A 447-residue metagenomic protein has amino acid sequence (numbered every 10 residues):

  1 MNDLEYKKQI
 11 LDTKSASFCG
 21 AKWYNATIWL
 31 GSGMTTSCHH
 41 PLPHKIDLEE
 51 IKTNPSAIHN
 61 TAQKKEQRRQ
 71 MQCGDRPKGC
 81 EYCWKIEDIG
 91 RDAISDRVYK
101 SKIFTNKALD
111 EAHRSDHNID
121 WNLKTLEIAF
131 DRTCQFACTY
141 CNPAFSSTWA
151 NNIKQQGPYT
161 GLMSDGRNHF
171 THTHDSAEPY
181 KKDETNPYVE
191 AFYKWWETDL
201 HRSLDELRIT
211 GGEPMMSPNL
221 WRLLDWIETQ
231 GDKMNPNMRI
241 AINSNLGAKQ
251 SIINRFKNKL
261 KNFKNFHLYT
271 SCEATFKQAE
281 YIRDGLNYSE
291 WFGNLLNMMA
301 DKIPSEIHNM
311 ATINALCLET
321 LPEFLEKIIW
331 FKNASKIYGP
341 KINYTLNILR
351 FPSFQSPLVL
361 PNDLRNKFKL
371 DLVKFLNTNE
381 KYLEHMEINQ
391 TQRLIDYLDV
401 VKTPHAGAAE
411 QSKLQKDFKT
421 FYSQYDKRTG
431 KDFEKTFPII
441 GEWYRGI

Functional and structural regions predicted by a protein language model:
M1-I51, R91-K100, A150, K261-N262 (+1 more regions): Radical SAM enzyme [4Fe-4S]-AdoMet core and its adjacent flexible, acidic and glycine-rich loops/tails across
N2-K8, H59-C73, N122-A129: Short, intrinsically disordered, charge-biased short linear motifs at domain edges
D12, H40-E87: Membrane-interface junctions of multi-pass transporters
G20, Y24-T35, D116-A144, L204-R208: N-terminal pre-triad scaffold of radical SAM enzymes
W84-I86, C141-S147: Detector for the c-type heme attachment site
G90-T125, C134-F136, G157: Recognition helices and adjacent regulatory flanks at domain boundaries
L123-T133, A144-P187, R202-L220, Q230-I252 (+3 more regions): Core AdoMet radical
W221-D225, S251-K259, T320-F324: Distinct, well-ordered alpha-helical segments
